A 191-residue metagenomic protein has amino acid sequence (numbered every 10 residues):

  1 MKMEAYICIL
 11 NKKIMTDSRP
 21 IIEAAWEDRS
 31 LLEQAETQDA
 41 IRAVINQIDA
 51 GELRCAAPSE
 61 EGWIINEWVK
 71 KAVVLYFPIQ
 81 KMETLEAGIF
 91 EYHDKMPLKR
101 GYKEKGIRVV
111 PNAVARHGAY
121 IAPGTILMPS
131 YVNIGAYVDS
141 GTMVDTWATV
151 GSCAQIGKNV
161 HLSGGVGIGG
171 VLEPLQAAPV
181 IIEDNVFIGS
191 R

Functional and structural regions predicted by a protein language model:
M1-M3: Methionine residue identity
A5-I107: Terminal amphipathic alpha-helical/low-complexity segments used for targeting or macromolecular assembly
I107-R191: Structural signal for interior beta-strand "rungs" in well-ordered beta-sheet cores of soluble enzyme domains
